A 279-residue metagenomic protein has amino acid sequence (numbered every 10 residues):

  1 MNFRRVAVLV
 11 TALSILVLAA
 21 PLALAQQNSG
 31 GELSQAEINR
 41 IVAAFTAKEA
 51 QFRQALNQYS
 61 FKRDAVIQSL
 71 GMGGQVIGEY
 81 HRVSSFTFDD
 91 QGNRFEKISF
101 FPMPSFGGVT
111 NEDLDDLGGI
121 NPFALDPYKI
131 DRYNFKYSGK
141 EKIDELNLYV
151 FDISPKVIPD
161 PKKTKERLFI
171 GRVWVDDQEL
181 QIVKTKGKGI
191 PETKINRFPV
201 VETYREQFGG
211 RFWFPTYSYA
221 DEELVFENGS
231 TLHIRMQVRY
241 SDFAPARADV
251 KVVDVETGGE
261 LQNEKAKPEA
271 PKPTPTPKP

Functional and structural regions predicted by a protein language model:
M1-R5: N-terminal secretory signal peptides that target proteins for export/translocation
V10-A20: Bacterial N-terminal signal peptides
P21-A25: Sec/Tat signal peptide C-region and signal peptidase I cleavage site
Q26-I170, D177-K184, K188-P199, Q207-P215 (+1 more regions): Structured extracytoplasmic
